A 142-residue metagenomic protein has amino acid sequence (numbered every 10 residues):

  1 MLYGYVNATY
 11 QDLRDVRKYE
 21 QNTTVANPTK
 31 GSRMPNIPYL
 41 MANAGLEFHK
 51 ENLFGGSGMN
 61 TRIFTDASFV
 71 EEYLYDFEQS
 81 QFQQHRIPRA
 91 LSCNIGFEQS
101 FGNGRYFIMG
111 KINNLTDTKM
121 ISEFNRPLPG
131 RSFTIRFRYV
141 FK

Functional and structural regions predicted by a protein language model:
M1-L74: Gram-negative outer-membrane beta-barrel transporters
L2, I63-E78, Q83-A90, F97-K142: C-terminal beta-signal and adjacent terminal beta-strands/loops of Gram-negative outer-membrane beta-barrel proteins
V25-P28, I95-S100: A broad, low-specificity signal for short, low-complexity segments enriched in glycine/proline and polar/charged
